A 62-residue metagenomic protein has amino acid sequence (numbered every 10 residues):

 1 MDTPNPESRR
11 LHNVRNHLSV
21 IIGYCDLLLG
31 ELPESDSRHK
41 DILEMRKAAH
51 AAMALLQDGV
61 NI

Functional and structural regions predicted by a protein language model:
M1-R9: A conserved signal-transducing helical linker
S8-N16: Conserved phosphoacceptor histidine of two-component systems
V14, L28, S35-R38, I42: Amphipathic alpha-helical coiled-coil oligomerization segments
H17-V20, Y24, A48, L55: Amphipathic, well-ordered alpha-helical segments in soluble domains
V20, Y24-E34: Conserved C-terminal segment of the DHp
H39-I62: Conserved DHp (HisKA) dimerization/phosphotransfer helix of two-component histidine kinases, i.e., the long coiled-coil
